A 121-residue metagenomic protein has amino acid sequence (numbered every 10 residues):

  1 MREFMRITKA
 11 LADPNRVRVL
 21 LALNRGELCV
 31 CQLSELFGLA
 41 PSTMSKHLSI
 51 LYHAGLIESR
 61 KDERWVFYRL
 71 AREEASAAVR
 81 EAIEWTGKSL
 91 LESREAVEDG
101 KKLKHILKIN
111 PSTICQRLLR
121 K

Functional and structural regions predicted by a protein language model:
M1-R2, V97: Amphipathic alpha-helical repeat elements characteristic of tetratricopeptide repeat
R2-T43, S49, W65-A75: N-terminal helix-turn-helix DNA-binding core of bacterial DNA-binding proteins
V17, C29, I57, A96 (+1 more regions): A general structural signal for well-ordered secondary-structure junctions
H53-D62, R69-A71: Beta-hairpin "wing" of winged helix-turn-helix
A75-K121: Amphipathic alpha-helical dimerization/coiled-coil segments that flank or bridge DNA-binding/regulatory modules
